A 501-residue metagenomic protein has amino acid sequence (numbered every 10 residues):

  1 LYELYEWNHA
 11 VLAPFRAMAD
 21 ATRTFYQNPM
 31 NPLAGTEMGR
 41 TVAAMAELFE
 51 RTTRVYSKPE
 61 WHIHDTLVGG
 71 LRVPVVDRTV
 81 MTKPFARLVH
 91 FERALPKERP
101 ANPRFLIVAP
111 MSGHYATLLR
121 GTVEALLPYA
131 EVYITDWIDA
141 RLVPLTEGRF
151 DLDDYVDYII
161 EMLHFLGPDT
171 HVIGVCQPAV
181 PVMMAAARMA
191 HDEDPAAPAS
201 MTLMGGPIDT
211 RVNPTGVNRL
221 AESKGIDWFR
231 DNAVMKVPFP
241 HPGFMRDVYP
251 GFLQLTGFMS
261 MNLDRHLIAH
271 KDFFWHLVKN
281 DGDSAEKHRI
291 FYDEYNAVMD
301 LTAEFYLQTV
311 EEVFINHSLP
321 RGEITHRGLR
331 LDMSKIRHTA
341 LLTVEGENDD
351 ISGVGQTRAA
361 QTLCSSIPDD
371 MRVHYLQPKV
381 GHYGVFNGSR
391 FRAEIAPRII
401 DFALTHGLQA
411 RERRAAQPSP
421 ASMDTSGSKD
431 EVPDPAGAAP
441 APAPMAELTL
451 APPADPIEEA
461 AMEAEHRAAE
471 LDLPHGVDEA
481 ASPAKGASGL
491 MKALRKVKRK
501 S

Functional and structural regions predicted by a protein language model:
L1-A44, P168, A185-E304: Alpha/beta-hydrolase-fold enzymes
D65-L67, L71-R141: Short, surface-exposed "cap/lid" segments of acyl-processing enzymes
L142-P144, D154-T170, M183: Conserved acidic catalytic loop of the alpha/beta-hydrolase fold
G174-V182: Gly/Ala-rich beta-loop-alpha elbow adjacent to hydrolase catalytic centers
I336, T343-E345, D349: Short beta-strand/loop motif that positions the catalytic acidic residue of the alpha/beta-hydrolase fold
D350-Q356: Conserved alpha/beta-hydrolase "acid-adjacent" motif
C364-H382: Catalytic histidine neighborhood in serine/cysteine hydrolases with alpha/beta-hydrolase-type architecture
K379-A393: Catalytic histidine-centered segment of alpha/beta-hydrolase-like enzymes
